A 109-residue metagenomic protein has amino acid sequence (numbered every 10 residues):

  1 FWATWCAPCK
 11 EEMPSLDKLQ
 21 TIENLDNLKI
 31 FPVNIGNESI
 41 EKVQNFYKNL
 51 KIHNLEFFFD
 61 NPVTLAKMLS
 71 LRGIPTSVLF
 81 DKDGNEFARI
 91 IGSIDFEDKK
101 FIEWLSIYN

Functional and structural regions predicted by a protein language model:
F1, V33, F80: Catalytic metal- and UDP-sugar-binding loop of GT-A-like glycosyltransferases, i.e., residues flanking the conserved
F1-W5, G73: Short pre-active-site segment immediately N-terminal to redox-active cysteine/selenocysteine motifs in thiol-based
W5, P32, I91: Second-shell loop/turn segments in exported
W5, S39, I94-E97: Alpha-helix N-cap/loop-to-helix initiation residues
K10-L50, N61-K67: Structural microenvironment flanking redox-active thiols in thiol-disulfide oxidoreductases
L28, L55-E56: Short, conserved active-site loop motifs that form the nucleotide-linked donor/cofactor pocket
K48-N54, D60-Y108: Thiol/disulfide oxidoreductase modules built on the thioredoxin-like
